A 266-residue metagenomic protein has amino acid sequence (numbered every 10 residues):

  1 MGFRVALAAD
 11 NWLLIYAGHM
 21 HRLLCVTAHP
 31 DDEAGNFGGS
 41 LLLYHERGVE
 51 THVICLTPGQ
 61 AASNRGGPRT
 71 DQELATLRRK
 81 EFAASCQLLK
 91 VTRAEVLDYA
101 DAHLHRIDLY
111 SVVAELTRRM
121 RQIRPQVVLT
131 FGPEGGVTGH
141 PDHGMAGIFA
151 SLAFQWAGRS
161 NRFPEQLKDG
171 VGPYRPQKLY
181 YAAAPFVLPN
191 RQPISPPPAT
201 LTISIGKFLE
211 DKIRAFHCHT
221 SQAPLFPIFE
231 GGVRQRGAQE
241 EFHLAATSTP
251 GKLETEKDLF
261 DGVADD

Functional and structural regions predicted by a protein language model:
D10-I123, L152, R159: Active-site rim/loop-helix segments in enzyme catalytic domains that contact anionic ligands
D10-L24, A102, R106-D266: Metal-dependent de-N-acetylase/amidase catalytic core
